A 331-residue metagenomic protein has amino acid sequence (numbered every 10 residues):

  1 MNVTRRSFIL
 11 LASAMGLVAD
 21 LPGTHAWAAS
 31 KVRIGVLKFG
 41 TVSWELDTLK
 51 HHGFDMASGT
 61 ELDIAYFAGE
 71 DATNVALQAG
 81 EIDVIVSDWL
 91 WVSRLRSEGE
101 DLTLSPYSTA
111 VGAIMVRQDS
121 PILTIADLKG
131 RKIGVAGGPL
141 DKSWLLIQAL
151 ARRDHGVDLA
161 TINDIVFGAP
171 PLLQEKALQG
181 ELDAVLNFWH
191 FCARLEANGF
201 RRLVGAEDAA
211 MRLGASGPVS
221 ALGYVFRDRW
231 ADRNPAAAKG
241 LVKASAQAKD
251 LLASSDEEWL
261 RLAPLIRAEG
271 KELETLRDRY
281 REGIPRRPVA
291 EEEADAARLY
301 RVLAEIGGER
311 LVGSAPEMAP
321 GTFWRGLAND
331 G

Functional and structural regions predicted by a protein language model:
M1-V3: Secretory targeting signals
S7-A26: N-terminal export signals
W27-V157, D164-F167, D183-W189: Short, glycine-/small- and polar/acidic-enriched structural segments that line small-molecule recognition paths
G53, E81, V86, R96 (+7 more regions): Sec/Tat-exported extracytoplasmic proteins
A57, E207-G217, I284-E292: Short, solvent-exposed loop/beta-turn-alpha elements that line the ligand-binding surface or hinge of extracytoplasmic
W89-L90, P171-P264: Pocket-lining segment of extracytoplasmic ligand-binding domains
A231-R310: Secondary-structure end/capping motifs
A297-G331: Conserved C-terminal helix/tail region of periplasmic/extracytoplasmic solute-binding proteins
